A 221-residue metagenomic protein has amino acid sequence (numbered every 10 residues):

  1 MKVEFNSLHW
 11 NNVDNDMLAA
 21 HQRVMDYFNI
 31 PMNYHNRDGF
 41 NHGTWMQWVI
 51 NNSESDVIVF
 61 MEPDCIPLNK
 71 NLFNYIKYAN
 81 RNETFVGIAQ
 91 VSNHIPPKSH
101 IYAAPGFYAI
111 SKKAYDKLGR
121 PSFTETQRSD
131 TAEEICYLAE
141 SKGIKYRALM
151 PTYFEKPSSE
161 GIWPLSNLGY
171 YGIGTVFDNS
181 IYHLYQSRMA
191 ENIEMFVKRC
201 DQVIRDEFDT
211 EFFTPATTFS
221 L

Functional and structural regions predicted by a protein language model:
M1-V57: N-terminal anchoring/stem segment of glycosyltransferases
W10-V13, G39, D64-I66, V91-N93 (+1 more regions): Short, solvent-exposed loop/turn segments at secondary-structure junctions
R23-D26, I50-N52, N74-N80, S141: Short, surface-exposed basic-aromatic patches at helix termini and helix-loop junctions that form
Y34-N36, G87-A89, M150: Residue-level recognition of beta-strand->loop/alpha-helix junctions
S55, R81-F85, I144: Short, high-confidence coil segments that cap the C-terminus of an alpha-helix and link into the following beta-strand
D56-I66: Short beta-strand-to-loop acidic/aromatic patch adjacent to the donor-nucleotide binding site
I66-L138: Conserved catalytic core of nucleotide-sugar-dependent glycosyltransferases
S129-L221: C-terminal catalytic/acceptor-binding lobe
